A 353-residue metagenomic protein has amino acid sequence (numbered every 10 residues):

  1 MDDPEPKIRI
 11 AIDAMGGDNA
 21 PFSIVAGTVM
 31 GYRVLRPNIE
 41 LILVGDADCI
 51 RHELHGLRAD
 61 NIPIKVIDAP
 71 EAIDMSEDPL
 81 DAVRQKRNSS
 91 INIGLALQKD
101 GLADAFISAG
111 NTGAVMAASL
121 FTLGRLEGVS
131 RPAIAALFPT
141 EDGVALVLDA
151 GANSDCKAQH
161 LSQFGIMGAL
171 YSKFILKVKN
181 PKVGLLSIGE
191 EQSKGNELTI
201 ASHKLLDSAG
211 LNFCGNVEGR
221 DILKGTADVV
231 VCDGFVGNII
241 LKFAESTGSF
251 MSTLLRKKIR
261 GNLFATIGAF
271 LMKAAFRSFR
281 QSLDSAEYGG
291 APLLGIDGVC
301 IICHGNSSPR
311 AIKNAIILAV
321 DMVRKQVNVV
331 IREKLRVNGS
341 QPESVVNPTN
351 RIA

Functional and structural regions predicted by a protein language model:
M1-I12, D18-F22, R51-H52, L57 (+2 more regions): N-terminal charge/polar-biased segments
I10-F22, A152-S162, I302-P309: Short, glycine-rich nucleotide/cofactor-binding loops
D13, L43-G45, K65-I67, S108-G110 (+6 more regions): Short beta-strand segments
N19-S23, L35-I42, D48-R51, L57 (+3 more regions): Glycine-rich phosphate/diphosphate-binding loop of Rossmann-like nucleotide-binding domains
A20-V25, N88-G101, A105-S119, L126 (+7 more regions): Short glycine/serine/threonine-rich phosphate/pyrophosphate-binding segments that cradle anionic phosphate groups
R58-A103: Phosphate/nucleotide-donor binding subsite
L120-V147, T226-V230, G234-R351: Glycine-rich phosphate/nucleotide-binding loop
